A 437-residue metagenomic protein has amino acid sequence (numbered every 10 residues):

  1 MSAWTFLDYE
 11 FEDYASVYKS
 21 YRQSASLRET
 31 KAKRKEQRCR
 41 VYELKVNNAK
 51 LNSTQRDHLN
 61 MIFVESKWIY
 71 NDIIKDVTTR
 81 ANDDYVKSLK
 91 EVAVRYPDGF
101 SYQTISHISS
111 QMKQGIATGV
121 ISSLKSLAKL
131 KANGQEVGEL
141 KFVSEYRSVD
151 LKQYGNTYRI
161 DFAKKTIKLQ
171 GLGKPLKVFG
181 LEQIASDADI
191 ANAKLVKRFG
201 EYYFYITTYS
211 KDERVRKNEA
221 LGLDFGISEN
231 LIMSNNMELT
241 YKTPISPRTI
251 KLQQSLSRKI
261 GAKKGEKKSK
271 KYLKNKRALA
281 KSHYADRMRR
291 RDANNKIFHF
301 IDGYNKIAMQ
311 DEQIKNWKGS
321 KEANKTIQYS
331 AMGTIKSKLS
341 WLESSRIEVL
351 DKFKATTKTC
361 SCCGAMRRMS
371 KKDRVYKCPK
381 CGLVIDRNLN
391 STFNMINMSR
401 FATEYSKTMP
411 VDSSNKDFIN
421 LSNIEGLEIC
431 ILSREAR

Functional and structural regions predicted by a protein language model:
S2-G115: Gly/serine-rich nucleotide phosphate-binding loop at the start of the catalytic core of nucleotide/ADP-ribose-handling
E10, G200-R437: Positively charged, helix-rich recognition surfaces that bind polyanionic ligands
A32, A191-K194, T207-D212: Catalytic micro-motifs at enzyme active sites that drive phosphoryl/nucleotidyl and oxygen chemistry
R40-A49, K174-G180, L239-T243: Generic detection of short hydrophobic beta-strand segments and adjacent strand-loop junctions
H58, I62, T104-I116, A285-A293 (+2 more regions): Catalytic cores of large soluble enzymes that bind and process phosphate-bearing ligands
F63-S66, I116-L124, N275-D286: Short amphipathic alpha-helical coiled-coil/interface segments
I73, M112-A128, L389-T403: Stable alpha-helical structural segments in soluble proteins, enriched in small hydrophobic residues
K90-R198, P244, Y329: Acidic carboxylate diad motif detector
